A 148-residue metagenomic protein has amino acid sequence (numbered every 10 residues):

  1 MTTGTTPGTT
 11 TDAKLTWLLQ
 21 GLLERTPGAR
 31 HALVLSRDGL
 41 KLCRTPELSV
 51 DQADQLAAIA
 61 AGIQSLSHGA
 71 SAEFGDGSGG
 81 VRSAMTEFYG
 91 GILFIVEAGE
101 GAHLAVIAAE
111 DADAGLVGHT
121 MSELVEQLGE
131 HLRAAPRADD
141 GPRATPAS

Functional and structural regions predicted by a protein language model:
T2-A29, D38-S148: Acidic, low-complexity cytosolic segments
